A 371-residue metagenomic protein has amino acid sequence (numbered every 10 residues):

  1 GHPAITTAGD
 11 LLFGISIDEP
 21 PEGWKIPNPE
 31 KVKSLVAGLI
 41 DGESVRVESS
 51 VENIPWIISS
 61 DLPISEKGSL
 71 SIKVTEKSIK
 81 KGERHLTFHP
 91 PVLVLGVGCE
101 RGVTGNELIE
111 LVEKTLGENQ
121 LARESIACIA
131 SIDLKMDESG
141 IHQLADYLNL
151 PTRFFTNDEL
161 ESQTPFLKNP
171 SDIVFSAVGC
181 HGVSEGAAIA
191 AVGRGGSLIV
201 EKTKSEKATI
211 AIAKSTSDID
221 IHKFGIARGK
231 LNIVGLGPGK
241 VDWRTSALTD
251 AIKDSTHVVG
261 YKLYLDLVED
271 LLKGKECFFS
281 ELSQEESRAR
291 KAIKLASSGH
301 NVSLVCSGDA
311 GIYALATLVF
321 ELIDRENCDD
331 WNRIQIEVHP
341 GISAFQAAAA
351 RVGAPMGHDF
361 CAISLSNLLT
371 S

Functional and structural regions predicted by a protein language model:
H2-E43, G225-K230, D329-E337, S343-S371: Beta-strand/loop-alpha-helix module characteristic of Rossmann-like adenine-cofactor folds
G9, E76-S78, E100-R101, G195 (+5 more regions): Short glycine-rich anion-binding loops that position phosphate/pyrophosphate groups of nucleotides and phosphorylated
E19-H89: Accessory alpha-helical/coil subdomains and C-terminal extensions that flank or cap enzyme catalytic cores
G68-K81, H85-F88, E185-D220: C-terminal edge-of-domain segments
T87, P91-L108, V112: Glycine- and Gly-Pro-enriched alpha-helical subdomains that act as flexible, kink-prone "lid/hinge" or packing modules
V112-I126, W243: Phosphate/pyrophosphate-binding loops at sites that engage ATP/ADP/AMP, CoA/4′-phosphopantetheine, polyphosphate
S125-I132, S303: Short glycine-rich phosphate-binding loop at a beta-alpha junction
H142-Q143, L148-V178, E185, I226-H339 (+1 more regions): Class I S-adenosyl-L-methionine
